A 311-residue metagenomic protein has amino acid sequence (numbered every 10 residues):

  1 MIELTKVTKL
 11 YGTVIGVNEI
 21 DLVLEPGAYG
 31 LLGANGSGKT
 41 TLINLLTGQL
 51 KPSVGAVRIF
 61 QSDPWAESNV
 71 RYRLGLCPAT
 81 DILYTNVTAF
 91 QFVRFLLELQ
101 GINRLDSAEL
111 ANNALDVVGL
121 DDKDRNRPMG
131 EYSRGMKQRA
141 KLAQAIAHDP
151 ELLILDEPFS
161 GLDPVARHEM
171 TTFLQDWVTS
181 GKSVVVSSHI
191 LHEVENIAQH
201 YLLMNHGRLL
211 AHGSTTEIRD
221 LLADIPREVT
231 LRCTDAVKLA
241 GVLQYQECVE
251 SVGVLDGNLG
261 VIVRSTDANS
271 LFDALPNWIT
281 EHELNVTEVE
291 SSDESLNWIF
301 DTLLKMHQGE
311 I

Functional and structural regions predicted by a protein language model:
T47: Helix-to-loop junction immediately C-terminal to a conserved catalytic motif
G55-V70: Conserved ABC transporter NBD signature motif
R94, E98, D106-D124: Conserved ABC ATPase "signature" region
P128-G135: Conserved ABC ATPase signature
L153-E157: Catalytic Walker B motif of ABC-type/P-loop ATPase nucleotide-binding domains
T171-V263: ABC transporter nucleotide-binding domain
